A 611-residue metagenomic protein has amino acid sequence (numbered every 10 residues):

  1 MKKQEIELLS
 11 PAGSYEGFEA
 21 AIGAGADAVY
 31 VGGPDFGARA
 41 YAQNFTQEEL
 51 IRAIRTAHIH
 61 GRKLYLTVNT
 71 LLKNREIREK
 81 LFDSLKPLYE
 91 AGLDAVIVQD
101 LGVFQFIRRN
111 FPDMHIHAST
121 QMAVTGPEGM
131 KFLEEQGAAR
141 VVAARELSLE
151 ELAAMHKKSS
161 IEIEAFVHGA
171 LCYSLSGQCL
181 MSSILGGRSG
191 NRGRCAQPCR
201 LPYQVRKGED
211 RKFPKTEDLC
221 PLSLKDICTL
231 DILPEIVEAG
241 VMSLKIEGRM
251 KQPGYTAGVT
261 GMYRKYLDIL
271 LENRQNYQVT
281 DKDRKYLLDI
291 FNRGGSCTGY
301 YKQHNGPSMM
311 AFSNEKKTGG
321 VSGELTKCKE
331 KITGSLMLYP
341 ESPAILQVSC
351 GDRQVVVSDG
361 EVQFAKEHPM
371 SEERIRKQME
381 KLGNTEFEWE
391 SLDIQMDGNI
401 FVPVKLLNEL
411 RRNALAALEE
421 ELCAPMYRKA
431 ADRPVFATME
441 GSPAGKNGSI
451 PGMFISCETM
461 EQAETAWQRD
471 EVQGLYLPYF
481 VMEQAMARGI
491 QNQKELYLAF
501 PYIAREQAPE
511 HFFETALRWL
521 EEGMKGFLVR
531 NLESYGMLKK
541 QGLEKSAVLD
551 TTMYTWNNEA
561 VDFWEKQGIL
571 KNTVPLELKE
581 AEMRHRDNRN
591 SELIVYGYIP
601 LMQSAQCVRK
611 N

Functional and structural regions predicted by a protein language model:
M1-A24, A28-A40, Q47, I51-I54 (+7 more regions): Surface-exposed amphipathic alpha-helical tracts and adjacent flexible/coil segments at the periphery of soluble enzymes
A123, Y554-T555: Beta/alpha (TIM)-barrel catalytic core signal, keyed to glycine-rich beta->alpha loops juxtaposed to Asp/Glu that bind
